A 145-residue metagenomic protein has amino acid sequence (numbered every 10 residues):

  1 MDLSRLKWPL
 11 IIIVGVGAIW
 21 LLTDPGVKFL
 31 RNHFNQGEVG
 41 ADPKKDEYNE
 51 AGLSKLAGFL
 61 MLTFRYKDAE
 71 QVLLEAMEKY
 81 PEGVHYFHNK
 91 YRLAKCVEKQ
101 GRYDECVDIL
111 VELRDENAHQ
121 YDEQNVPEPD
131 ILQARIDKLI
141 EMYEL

Functional and structural regions predicted by a protein language model:
M1-K45: Long, contiguous interaction/recruitment modules in multidomain scaffold/adaptor proteins
F87-K95, Q120-L145: TPR/TPR-like alpha-solenoid helical repeat scaffolds
